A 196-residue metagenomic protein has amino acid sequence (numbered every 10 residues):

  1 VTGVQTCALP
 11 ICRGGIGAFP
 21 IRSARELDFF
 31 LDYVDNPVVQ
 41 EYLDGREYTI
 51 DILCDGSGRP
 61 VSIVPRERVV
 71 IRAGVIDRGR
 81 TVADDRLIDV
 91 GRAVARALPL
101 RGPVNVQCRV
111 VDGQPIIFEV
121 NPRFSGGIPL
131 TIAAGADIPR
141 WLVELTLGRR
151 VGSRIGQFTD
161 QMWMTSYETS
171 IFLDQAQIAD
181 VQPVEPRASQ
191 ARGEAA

Functional and structural regions predicted by a protein language model:
V4-R46, D55-R59, D85: Active-site nucleotide/adenylate-binding loops and adjacent lid/helix of ATP-dependent enzymes
P10, Y42-L43, L53, R68 (+2 more regions): Anionic group-transfer/hydrolysis microenvironments
I16, Y48-I50, V61, V104-V106 (+1 more regions): Change "...and in nucleic-acid phosphodiester-cleaving endonucleases..." to "...and in nucleic-acid processing enzymes
V34, R72-D112, I117, N121 (+1 more regions): A long amphipathic alpha-helix within ATP-dependent nucleotide-binding catalytic cores
I52, S62-P65, Q114-F124: A short beta-strand motif that forms the metal-chelation/ATP-contact edge of phosphoryl-transfer active sites
C54-R59, V110-G113, G148: Short acidic-glycine loop/turn motifs at beta-strand connectors
G126-I132, R149, S153-R154: Short, glycine/charged-rich beta-strand-loop motifs at protein surfaces that mediate ligand recognition and catalysis
R140-A196: Peripheral (often C-terminal) accessory segments that flank ATP-dependent C-N-forming ligase machineries
